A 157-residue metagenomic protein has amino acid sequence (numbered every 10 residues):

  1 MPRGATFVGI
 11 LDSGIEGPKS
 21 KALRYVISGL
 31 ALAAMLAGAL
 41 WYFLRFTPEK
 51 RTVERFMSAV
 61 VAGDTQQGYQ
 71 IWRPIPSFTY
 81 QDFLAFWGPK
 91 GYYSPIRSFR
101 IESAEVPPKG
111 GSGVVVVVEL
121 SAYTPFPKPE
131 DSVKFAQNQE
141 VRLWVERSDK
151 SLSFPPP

Functional and structural regions predicted by a protein language model:
M1-R3: N-terminal targeting leaders characterized by basic, low-complexity, disordered sequences that direct proteins
F7-S58, A62, Q70: Short, low-complexity N-terminal intrinsically disordered segments enriched in polar/charged residues
T52, S98, Q137-Q139: Residues that act as N-cap/strand-start positions at coil-to-secondary-structure junctions
D64-S77: Short, well-ordered alpha-helical segments enriched in acidic and aromatic residues
S77-F86: Short, glycine/small-hydrophobic-rich surface segments
A85-S112: A short, amphipathic edge element
E105-P157: Exposed beta-sheet edge and beta->alpha loop/turn motif
